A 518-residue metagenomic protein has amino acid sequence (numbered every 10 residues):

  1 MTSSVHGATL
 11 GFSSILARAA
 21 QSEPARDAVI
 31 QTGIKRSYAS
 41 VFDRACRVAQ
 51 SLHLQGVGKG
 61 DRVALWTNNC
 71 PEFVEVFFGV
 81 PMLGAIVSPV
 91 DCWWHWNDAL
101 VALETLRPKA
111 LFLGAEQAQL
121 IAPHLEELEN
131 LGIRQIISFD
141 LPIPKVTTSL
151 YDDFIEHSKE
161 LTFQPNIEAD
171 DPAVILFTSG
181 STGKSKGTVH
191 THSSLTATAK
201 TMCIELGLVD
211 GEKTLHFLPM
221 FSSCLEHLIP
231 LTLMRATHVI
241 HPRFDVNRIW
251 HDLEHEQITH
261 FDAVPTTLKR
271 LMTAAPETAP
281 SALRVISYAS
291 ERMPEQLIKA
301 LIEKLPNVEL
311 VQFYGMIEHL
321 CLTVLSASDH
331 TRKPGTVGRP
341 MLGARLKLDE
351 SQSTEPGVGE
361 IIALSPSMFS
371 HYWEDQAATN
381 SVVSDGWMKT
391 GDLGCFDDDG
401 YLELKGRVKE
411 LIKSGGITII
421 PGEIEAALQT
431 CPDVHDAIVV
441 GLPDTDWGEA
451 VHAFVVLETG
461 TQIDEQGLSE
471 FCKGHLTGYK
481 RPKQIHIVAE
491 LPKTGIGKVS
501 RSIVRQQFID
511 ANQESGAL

Functional and structural regions predicted by a protein language model:
G7-T9, P24, S138, I143 (+3 more regions): Conserved pre-ATP/AMP-binding loop-to-beta segment of ANL
A8, A17, A25-C70, V74-F78 (+4 more regions): Conserved AMP-binding/adenylate-forming core of the ANL superfamily
A17, Q50, L54-Q55, M82-D153 (+2 more regions): Structural core segment of the AMP-binding/adenylate-forming
S37-A39, N166, A173-A197: Conserved AMP-binding A3 loop
W94-H95, L100-A102, L111-G114, F261 (+7 more regions): AMP-binding/adenylate-forming catalytic core of the ANL superfamily
T196-K213, F221-H260, A274-A275: Conserved AMP-binding/adenylation subdomain of ANL enzymes
L233, I258-A263, M272-R332, R345 (+1 more regions): Gly/Ser/Thr-rich phosphate-binding loop
R339-G343, Q352-V382, I419: Conserved ATP/PPi-binding loop(s) of AMP-dependent carboxylate-activating enzymes
